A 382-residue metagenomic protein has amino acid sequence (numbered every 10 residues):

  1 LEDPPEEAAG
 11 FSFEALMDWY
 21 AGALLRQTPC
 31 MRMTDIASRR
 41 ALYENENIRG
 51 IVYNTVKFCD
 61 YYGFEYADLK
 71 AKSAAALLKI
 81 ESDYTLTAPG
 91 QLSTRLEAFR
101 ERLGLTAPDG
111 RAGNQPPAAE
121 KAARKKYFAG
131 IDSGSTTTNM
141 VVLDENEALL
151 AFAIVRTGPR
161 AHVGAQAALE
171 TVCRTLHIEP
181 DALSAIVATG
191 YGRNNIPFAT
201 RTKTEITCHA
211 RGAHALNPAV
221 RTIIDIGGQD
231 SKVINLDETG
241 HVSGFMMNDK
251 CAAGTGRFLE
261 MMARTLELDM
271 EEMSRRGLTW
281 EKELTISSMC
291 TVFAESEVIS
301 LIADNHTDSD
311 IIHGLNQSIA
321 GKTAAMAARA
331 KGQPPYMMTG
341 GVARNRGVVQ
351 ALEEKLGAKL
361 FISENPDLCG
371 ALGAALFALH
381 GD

Functional and structural regions predicted by a protein language model:
L1-R40, E44: Redox- and metal-dependent alpha/beta enzyme cores, enriched for Fe-S-associated oxidoreductases and cofactor-handling
A75-D83, E205-I206, E353-L372: Conserved phosphate-binding/catalytic loops in two-lobed NTP-binding clefts
T94, L259, S363-D382: Glycine-rich phosphate-binding/hydrolytic loop that grips phosphoryl groups
N114-R124, Y191-G244, A324, A328 (+1 more regions): Conserved phosphate-binding catalytic cores of ATP/NTP-utilizing and phosphoryl-transfer enzymes
A123-E205, R344, E353-E354, A358-L360: N-terminal glycine/serine-rich phosphate-binding loop of ATP-dependent small-molecule kinases, especially carbohydrate
A153, T157-H162, E238, S243-K282 (+1 more regions): Glycine-rich phosphate-binding loop plus the immediately following alpha-helix
G192, A328, G332-K355, P366-D367: Glycine-rich phosphate-binding loops at beta-strand->alpha-helix junctions
A294-M326, D367: Adenine-nucleotide phosphate-binding core of ATP-dependent small-molecule kinases
